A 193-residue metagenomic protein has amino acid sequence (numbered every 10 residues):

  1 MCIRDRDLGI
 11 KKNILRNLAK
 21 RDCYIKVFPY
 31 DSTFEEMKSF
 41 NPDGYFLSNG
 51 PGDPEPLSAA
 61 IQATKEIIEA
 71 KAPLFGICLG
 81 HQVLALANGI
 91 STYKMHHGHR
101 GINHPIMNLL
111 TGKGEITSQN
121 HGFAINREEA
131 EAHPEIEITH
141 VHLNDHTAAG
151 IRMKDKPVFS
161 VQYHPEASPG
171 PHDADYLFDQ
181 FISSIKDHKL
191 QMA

Functional and structural regions predicted by a protein language model:
M1-I3: Short, small-residue-biased leader/transition segments that mark boundaries at the very start of proteins
K12-V27: Short helix-loop-beta junction
F28-E35: Short acidic loop-to-helix transition motifs that present clustered carboxylates
S39, G44, S48-R127, G170-I185: Cysteine-nucleophile active-site neighborhood
K113-K156, M192-A193: Catalytic beta-strand/loop cores that center a nucleophilic Ser/Cys/Thr and support acyl-enzyme chemistry
G150-L190: A glycine-centered loop/beta-turn motif at secondary-structure junctions
